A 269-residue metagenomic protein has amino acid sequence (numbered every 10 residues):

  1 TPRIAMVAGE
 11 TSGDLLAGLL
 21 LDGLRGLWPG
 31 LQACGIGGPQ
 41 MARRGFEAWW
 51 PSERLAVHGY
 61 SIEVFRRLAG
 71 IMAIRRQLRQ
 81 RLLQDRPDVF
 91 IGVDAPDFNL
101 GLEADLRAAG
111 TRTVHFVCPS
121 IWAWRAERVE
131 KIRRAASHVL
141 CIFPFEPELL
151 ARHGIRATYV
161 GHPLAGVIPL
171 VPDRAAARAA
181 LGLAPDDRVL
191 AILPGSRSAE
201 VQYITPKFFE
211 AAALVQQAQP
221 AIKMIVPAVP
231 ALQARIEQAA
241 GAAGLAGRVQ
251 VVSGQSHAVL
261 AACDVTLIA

Functional and structural regions predicted by a protein language model:
P2-R178, L193-V201, V229-A231, T266: Active-site and donor-binding regions of nucleotide-sugar-utilizing enzymes
P2-R3, A184-A191, K223: Charged active-site motifs of nucleotide-sugar-dependent glycosyltransferases
G23, Q77-R81, A180-L181, A211-V215 (+1 more regions): A generic secondary-structure signal
P39, A199-C263: Donor-nucleotide binding loops and adjacent catalytic segments primarily of GT-B fold Leloir glycosyltransferases
L83-R86, L183-P185, A262: Glycine-rich phosphate-binding loop signature in dinucleotide/nucleotide-binding domains
R178, L183-P185, Q219: Short, flexible coil/linker segments at domain boundaries that flank nucleotide/cofactor-interacting
